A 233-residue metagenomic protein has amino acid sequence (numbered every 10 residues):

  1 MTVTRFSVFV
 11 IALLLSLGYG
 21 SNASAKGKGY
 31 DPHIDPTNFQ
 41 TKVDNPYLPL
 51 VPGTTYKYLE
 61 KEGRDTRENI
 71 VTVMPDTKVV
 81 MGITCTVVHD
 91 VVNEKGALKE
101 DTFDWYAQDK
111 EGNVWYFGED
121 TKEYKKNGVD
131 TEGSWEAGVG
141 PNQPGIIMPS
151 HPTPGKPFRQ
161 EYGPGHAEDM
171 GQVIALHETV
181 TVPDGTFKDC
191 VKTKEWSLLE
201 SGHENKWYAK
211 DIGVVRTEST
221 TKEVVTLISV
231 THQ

Functional and structural regions predicted by a protein language model:
M1-F9: Bacterial N-terminal signal peptides that target proteins for export
V8-G18: Bacterial N-terminal signal peptides
L17-K26: Bacterial Sec-dependent signal peptides at the C-terminal "C-region" and cleavage site
K26-Q233: Conserved functional acidic sites
